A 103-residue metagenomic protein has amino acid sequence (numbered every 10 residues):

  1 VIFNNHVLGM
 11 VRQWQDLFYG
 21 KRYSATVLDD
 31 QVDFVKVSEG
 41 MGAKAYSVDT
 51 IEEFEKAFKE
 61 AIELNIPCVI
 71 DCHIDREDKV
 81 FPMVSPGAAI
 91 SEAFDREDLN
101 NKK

Functional and structural regions predicted by a protein language model:
V1-K103: Thiamine diphosphate
